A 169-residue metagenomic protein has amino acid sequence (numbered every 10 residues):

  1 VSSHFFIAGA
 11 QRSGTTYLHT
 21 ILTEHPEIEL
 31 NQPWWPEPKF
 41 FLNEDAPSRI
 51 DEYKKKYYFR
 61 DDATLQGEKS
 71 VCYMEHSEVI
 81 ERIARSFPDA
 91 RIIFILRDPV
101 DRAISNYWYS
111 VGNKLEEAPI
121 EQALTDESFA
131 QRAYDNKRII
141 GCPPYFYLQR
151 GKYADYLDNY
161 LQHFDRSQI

Functional and structural regions predicted by a protein language model:
V1-H76, R82-A90, P99-I139: PAPS-dependent sulfotransferase catalytic core
T20, E81, D158, Q162: Surface-exposed charge patches
Q66-V71, I140-I169: Phosphate-binding beta-loop-alpha motif at adenosine-nucleotide cofactor sites
E78, F87, G151-D155: Residues forming well-ordered secondary-structure scaffolds
L96: Short beta-strand/turn micro-motifs composed of small residues that flank or help shape donor/cofactor-binding pockets
